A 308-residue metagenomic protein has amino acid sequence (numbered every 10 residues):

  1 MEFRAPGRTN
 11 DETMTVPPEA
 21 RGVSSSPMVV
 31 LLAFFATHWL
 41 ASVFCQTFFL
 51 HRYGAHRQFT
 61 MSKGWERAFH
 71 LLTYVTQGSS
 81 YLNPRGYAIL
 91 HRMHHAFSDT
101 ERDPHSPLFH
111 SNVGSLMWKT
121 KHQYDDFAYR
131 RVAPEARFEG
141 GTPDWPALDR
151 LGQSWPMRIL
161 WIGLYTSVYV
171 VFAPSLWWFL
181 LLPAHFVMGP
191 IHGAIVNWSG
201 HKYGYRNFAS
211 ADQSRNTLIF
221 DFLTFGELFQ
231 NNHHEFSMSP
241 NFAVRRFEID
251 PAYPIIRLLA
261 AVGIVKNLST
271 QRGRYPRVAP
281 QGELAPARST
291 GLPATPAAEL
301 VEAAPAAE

Functional and structural regions predicted by a protein language model:
M1-I195, S239-E308: Non-catalytic, topology-defining segments of multipass membrane proteins
Y81, F138-P146, R206-F229, H234-F236: Active-site-proximal inter-transmembrane loops
W198: Glycine-rich, pocket-lining loop/helix-strand segments that form or immediately flank
